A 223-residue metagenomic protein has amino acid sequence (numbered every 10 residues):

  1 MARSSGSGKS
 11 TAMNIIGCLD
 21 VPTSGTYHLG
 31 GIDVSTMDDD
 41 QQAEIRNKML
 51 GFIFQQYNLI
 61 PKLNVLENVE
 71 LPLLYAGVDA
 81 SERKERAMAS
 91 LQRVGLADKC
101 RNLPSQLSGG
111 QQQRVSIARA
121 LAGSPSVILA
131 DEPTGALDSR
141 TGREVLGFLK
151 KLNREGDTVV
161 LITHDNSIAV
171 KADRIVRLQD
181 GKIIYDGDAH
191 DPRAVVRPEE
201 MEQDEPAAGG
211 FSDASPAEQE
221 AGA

Functional and structural regions predicted by a protein language model:
M1-A172, L178: ABC family nucleotide-binding domain
G95, V196-R197, S215: N-terminal non-cleavable signal-anchor helices
K182-G209: Conserved beta-strand-loop-alpha-helix hinge in the C-terminal portion of ABC ATPase nucleotide-binding domains
A208, S212-A217: Short linear motifs in low-complexity or flexible loops
E220-A223: Short, intrinsically disordered, low-complexity terminal/loop segments
